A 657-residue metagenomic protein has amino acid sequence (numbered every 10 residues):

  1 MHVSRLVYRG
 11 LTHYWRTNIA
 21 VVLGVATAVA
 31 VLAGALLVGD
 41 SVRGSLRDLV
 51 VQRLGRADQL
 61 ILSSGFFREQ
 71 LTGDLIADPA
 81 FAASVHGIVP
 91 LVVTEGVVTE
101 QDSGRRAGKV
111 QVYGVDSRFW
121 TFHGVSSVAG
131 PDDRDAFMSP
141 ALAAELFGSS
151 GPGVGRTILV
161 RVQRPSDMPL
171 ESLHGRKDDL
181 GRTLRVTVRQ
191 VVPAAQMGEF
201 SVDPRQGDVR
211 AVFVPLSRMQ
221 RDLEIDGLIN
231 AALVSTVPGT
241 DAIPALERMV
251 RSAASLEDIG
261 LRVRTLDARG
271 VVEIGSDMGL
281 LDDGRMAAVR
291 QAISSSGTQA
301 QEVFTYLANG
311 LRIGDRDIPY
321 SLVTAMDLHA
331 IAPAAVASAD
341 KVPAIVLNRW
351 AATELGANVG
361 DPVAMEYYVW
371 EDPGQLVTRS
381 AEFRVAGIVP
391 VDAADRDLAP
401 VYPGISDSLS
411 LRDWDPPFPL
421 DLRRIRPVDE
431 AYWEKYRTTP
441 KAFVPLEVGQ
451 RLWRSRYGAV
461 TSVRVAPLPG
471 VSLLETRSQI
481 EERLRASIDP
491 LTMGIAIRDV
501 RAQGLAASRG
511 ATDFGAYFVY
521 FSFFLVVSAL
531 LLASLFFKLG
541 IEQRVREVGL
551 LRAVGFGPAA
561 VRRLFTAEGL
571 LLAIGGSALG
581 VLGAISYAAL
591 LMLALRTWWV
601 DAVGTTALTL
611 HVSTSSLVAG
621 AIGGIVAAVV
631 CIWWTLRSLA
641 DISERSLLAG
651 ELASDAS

Functional and structural regions predicted by a protein language model:
M1-S657: Alpha-helical transmembrane segments of bacterial inner-membrane membrane proteins
